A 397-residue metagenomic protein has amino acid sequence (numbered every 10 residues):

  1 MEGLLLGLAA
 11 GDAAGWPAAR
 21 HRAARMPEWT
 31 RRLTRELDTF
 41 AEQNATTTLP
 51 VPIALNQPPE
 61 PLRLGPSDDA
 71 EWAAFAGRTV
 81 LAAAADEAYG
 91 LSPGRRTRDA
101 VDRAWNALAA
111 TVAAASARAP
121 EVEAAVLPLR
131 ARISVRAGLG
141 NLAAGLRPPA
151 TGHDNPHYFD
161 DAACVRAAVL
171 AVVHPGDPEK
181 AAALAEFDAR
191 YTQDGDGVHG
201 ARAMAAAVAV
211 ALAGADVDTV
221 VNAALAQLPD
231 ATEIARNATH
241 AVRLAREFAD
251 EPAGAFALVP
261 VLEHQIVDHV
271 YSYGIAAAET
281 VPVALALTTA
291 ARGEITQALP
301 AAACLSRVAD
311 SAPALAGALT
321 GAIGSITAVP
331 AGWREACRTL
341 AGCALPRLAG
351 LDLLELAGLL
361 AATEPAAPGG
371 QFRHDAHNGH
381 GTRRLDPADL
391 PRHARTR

Functional and structural regions predicted by a protein language model:
M1-R397: Structured, active/binding-site neighborhoods that engage oxygen-rich ligands
